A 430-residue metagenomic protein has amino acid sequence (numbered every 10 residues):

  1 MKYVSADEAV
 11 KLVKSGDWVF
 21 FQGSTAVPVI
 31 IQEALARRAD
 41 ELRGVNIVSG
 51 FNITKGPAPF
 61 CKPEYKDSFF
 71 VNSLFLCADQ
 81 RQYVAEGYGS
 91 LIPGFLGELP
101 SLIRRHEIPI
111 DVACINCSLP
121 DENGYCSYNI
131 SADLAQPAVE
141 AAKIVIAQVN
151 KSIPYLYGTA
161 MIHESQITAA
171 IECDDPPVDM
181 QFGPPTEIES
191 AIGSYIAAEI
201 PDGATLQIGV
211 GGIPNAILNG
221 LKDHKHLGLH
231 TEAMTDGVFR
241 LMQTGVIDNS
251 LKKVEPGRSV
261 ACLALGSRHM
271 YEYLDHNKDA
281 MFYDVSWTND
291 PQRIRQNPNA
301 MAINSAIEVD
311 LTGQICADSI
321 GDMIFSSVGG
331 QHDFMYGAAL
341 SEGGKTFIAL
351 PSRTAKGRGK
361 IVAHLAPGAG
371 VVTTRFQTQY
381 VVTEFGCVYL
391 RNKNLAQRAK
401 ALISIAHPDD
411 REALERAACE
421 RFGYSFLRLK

Functional and structural regions predicted by a protein language model:
M1-K430: Conserved alpha/beta enzyme-core scaffold
